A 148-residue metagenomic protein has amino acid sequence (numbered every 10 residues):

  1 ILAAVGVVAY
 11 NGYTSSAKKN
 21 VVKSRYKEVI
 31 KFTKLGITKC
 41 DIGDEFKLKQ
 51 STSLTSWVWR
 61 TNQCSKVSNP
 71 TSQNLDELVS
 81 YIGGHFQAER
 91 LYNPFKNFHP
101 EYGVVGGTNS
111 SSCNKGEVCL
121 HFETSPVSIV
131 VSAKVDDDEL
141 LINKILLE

Functional and structural regions predicted by a protein language model:
I1-T14: N-terminal single-pass transmembrane signal-anchor helix
S15-E45: Membrane-proximal N-terminal amphipathic helix
T38-E148: Periplasmic/extracellular, small/polar-rich flexible segments of pilin-like filament-forming proteins
